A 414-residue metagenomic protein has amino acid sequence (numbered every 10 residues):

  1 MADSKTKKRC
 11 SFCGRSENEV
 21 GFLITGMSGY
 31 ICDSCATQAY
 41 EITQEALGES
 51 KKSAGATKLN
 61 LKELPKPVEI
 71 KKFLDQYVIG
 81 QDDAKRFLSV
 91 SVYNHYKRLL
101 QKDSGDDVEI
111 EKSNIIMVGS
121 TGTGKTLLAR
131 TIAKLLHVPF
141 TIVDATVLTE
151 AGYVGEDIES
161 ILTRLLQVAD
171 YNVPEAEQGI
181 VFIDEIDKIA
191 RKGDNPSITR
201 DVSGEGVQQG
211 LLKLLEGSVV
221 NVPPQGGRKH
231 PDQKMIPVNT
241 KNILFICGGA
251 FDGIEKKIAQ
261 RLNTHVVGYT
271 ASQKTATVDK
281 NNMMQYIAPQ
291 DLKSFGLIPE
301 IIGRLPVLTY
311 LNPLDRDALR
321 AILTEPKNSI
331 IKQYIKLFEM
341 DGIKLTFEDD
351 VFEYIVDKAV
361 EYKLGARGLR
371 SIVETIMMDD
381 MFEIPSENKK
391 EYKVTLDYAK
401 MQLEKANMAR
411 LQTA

Functional and structural regions predicted by a protein language model:
A2-T25, G29-C35, E41-G80, K85-T141 (+2 more regions): AAA+ P-loop NTPase nucleotide-binding core of proteostasis motors
